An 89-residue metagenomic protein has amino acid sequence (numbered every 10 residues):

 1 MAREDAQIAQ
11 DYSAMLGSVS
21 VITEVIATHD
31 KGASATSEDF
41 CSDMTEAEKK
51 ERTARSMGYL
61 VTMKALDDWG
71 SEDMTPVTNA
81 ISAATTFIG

Functional and structural regions predicted by a protein language model:
A2-G89: Beta-rich interaction/scaffold domains
